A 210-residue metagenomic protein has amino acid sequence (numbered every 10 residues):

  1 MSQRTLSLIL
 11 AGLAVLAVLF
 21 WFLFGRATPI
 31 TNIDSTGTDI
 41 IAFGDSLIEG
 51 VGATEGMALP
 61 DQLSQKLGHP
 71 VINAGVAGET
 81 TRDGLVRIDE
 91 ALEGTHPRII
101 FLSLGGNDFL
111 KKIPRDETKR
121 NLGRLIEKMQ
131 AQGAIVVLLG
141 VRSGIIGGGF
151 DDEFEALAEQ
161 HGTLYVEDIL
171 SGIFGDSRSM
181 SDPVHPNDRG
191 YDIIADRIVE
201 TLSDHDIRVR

Functional and structural regions predicted by a protein language model:
S2-A17, L23-R26, Q65-K66, V86-R210: Alpha-helical cap/lid subdomain in secreted, periplasmic, or secretory-pathway luminal O-acyl-processing enzymes
F20-T80, L85-H96: Serine-esterase "nucleophile elbow" of acetyl-processing enzymes
